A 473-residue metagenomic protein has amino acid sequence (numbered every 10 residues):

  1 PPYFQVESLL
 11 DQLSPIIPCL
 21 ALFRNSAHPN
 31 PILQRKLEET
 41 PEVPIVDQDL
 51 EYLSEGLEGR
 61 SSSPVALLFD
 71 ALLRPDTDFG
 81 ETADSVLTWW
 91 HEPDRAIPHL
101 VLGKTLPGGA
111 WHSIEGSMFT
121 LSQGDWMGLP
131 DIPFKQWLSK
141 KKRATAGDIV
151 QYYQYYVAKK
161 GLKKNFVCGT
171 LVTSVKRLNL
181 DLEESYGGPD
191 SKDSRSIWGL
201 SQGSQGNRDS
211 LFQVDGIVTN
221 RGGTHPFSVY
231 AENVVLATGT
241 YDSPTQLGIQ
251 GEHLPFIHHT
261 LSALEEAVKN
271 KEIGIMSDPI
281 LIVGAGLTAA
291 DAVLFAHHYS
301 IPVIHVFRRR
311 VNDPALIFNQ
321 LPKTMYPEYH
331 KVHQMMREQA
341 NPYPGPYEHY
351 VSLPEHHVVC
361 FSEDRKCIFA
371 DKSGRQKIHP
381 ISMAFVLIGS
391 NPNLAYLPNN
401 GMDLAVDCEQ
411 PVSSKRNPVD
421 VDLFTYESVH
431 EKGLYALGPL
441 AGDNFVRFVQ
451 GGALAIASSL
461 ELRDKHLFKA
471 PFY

Functional and structural regions predicted by a protein language model:
P1-P2, K104, G284-G286: Glycine-rich Rossmann-fold phosphate-binding loop(s) that bind the pyrophosphate of adenine dinucleotide cofactors
Y3-S8, H430-Y473: A conserved FAD-binding loop/helix module that cradles the flavin
D11-T77, D94-P98, L102-Y155, L264-A267 (+2 more regions): Glycine-rich active-site loop/strand segments that organize a redox cofactor
V65-T88, G109, K159-S277, G374 (+3 more regions): FAD-binding core/adjacent interface of flavoenzyme oxidoreductases
P107, E115-L121, L394, G401-Y435: FAD-binding beta-loop-beta segment adjacent to the flavin cofactor pocket
L129, F134-W137, T145, Y152 (+4 more regions): Glycine-rich dinucleotide-binding loop and its adjacent helix/turn
K135-A158, V167-T170, S174, N179-L200 (+3 more regions): Short beta-strand to alpha-helix junction loop
K163, Q205-L211, H298-E409, F468: A Rossmann-like FAD-binding core segment of flavoenzymes
